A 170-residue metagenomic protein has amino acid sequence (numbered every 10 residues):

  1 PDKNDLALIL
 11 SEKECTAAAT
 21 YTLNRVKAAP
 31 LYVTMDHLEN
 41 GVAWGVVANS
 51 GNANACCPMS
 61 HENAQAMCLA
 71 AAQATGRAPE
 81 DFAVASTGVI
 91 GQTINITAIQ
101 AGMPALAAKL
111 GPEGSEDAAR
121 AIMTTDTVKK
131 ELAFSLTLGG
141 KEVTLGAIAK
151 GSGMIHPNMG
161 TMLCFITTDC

Functional and structural regions predicted by a protein language model:
P1-T22, V26: N-terminal amphipathic/basic leader segments beginning at the initiator methionine
K13, D36, G51-A53, T87-V89: Short, ordered loop/turn segments at secondary-structure junctions
Y21, N54-Q65: Active-site pocket-shaping loop/turn-to-helix segments
V26-H37, H61-T75: Short, well-ordered amphipathic alpha-helical segments that serve as non-catalytic structural scaffolds within diverse
E39, N54, I155: Glycine-rich nucleotide phosphate-binding loop and flanking beta-alpha elements of Rossmann-like dinucleotide-binding
V42-N49, P157-M162: Residues forming anionic-ligand binding surfaces in small-molecule and nucleic-acid pockets of primarily soluble enzymes
W44-G51, D81-T87: Glycine- and acidic-rich phosphate- and metal-coordinating loops
Q65-A66, A70-C170: Glycine-rich, mobile lid/loop segments that gate access to catalytic sites or pores
